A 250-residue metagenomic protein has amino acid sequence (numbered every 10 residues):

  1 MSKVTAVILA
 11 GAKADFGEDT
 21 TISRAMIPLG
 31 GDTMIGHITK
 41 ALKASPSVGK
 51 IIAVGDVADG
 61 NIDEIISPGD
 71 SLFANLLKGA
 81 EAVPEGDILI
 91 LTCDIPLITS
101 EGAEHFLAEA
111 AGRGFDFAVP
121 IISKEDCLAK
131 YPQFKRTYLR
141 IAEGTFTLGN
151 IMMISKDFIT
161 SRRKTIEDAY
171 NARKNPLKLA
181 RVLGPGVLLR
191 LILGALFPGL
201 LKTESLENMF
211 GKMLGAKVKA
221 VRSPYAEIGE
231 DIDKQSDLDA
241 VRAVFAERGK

Functional and structural regions predicted by a protein language model:
M1-T20: N-terminal nucleotide-binding beta1-loop-alpha1 segment
T5, D32-I88, S100, G112 (+1 more regions): Conserved N-terminal catalytic core of the sugar/cofactor nucleotidyltransferase
P28, M153-S155, D231: Short, well-ordered beta-strand micro-motif
L91-C93: Active-site acidic Asp-centered loop
I95-L97: Acidic metal-phosphate-binding loop of nucleotide-sugar-dependent transferases
S100-K212, R222-E227: Conserved core of the sugar-phosphate nucleotidyltransferase
K234: Short, conserved phosphate/pyrophosphate- and ester-handling motifs at nucleotide-, phospho-/glycolipid
L238-V244: Short amphipathic alpha-helices within nucleic acid-binding modules
